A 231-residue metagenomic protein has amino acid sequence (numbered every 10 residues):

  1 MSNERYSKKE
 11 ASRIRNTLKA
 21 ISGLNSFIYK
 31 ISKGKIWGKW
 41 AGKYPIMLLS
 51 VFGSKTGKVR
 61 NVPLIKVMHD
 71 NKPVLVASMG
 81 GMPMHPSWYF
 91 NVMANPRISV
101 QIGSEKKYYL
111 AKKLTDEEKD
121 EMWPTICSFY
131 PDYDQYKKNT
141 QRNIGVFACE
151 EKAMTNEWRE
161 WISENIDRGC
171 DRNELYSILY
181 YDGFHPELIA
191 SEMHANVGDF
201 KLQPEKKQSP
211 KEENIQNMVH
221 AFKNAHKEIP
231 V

Functional and structural regions predicted by a protein language model:
N3-P45: Alpha-helical membrane-targeting segments
K8, M79-Y133, N139-R142, E151-K152: Short, structured beta-strand-loop surface elements
G42-P45, V92-R97, D171: A short, compositionally biased
Y44-G80: Short beta-strand segments
H69, E150-E151: Active-site beta-strand termini and strand-to-loop segments that position acidic
F147: Catalytic adenosine-cofactor/nucleotide-binding cores of aminoacyl-tRNA synthetases and other
M154-K207: Eukaryotic low-complexity, mixed-charge intrinsically disordered interaction/regulatory segments enriched in acidic
A190-P230: Cytosolic juxtamembrane regions of integral membrane proteins
